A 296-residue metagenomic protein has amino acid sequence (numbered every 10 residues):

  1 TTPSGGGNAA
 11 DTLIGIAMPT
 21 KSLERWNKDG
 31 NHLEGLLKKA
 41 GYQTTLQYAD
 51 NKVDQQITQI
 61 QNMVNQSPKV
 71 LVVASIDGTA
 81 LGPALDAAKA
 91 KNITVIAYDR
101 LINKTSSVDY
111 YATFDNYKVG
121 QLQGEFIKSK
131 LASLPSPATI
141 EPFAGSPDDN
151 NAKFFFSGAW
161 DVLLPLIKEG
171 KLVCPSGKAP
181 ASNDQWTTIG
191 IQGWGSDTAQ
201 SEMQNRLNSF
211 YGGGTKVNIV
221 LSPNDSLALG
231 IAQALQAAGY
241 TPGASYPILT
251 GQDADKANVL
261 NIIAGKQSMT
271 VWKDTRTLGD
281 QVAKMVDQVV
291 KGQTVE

Functional and structural regions predicted by a protein language model:
T1-E296: A residue-level marker of the well-folded mature domains of exported/periplasmic proteins
